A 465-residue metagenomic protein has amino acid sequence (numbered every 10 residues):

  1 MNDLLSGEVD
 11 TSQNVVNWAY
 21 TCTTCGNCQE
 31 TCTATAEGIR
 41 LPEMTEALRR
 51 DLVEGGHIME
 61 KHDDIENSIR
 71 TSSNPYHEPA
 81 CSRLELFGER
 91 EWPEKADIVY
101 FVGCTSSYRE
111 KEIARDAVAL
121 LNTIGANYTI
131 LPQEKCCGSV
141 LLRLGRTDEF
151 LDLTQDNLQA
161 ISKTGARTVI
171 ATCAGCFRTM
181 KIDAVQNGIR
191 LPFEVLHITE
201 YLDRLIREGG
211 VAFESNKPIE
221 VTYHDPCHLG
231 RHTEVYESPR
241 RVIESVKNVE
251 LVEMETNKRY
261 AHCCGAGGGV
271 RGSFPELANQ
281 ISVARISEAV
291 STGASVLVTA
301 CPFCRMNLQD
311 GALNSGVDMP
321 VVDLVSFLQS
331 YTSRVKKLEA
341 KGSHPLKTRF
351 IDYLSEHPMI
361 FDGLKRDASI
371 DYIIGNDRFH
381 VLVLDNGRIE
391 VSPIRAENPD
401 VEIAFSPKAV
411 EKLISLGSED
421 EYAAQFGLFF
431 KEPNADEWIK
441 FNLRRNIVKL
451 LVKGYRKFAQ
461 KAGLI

Functional and structural regions predicted by a protein language model:
N2-G188, L205: Iron-sulfur-cluster electron-transfer modules
E30-E43, K247, M254-H262, L416-P433: Short, charged helix-to-loop "capping" segments that act as catalytic/coupling loops
T35, T105-H197, H228-E244, E250-L338: Cofactor-cradling patches in redox/metallo enzymes
K95, A166, K217-P218, A294: Phosphate-coordination loops involved in phosphoryl transfer and adenosine-cofactor binding
D203-E220: Acyltransferase donor/substrate-recognition loop-hinge adjacent to the catalytic core
Y223: Hydrophobic alpha-helical positions that pack around
E339-I465: Feature captures hydrophobic
